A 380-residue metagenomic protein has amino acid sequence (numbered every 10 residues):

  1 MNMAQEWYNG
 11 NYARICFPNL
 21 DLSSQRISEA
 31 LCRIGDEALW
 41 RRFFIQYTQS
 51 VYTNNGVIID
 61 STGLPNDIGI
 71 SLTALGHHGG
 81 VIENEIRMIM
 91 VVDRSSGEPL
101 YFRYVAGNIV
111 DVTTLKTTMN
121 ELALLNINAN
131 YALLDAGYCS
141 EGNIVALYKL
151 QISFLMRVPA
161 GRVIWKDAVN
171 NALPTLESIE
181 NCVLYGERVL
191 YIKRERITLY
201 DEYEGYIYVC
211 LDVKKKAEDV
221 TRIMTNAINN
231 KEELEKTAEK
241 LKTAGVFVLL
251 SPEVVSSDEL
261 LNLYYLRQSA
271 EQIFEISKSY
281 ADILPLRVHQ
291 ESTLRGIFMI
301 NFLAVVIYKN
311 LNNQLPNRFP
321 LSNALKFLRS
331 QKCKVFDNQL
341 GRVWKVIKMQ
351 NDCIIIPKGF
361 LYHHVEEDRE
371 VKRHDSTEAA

Functional and structural regions predicted by a protein language model:
M1-A380: Anion-binding and metal-coordination hotspots
